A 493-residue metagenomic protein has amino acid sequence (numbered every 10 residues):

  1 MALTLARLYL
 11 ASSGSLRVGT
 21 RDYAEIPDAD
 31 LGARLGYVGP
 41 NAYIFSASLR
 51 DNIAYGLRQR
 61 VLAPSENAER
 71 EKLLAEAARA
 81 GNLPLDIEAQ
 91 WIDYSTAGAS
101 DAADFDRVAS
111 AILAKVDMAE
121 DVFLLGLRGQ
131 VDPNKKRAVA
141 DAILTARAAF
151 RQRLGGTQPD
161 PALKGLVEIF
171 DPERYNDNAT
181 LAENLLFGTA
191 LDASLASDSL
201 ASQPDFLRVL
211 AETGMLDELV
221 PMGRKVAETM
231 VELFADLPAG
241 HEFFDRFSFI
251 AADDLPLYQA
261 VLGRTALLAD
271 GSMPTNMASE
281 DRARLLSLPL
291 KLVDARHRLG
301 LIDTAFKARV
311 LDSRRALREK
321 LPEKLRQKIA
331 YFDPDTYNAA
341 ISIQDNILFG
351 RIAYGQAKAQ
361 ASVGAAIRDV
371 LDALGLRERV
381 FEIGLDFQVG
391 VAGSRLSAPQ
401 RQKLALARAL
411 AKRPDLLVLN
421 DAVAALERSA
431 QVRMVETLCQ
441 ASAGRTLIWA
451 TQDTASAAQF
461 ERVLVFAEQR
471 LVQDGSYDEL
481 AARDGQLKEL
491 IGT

Functional and structural regions predicted by a protein language model:
L5-R7: Helix-to-loop junction immediately C-terminal to a conserved catalytic motif
A11, F45, L62-N184, T189-A201 (+3 more regions): ABC-fold ATPase nucleotide-binding domain signature/coupling loops
G14-D22, L31: Conserved ABC transporter NBD signature motif
D22, E468-E479: Conserved switch/coupling elements of ABC/ABC-like ATPase nucleotide-binding domains
A111-A119, R208-L216, A373, A482-T493: C-terminal boundary and immediately downstream tail of ABC-type ATPase nucleotide-binding domains
T437-T451, A457: Conserved catalytic loops of ABC-family nucleotide-binding domains
A458-V465, G485-Q486: Conserved catalytic segment of ABC-fold P-loop ATPases
